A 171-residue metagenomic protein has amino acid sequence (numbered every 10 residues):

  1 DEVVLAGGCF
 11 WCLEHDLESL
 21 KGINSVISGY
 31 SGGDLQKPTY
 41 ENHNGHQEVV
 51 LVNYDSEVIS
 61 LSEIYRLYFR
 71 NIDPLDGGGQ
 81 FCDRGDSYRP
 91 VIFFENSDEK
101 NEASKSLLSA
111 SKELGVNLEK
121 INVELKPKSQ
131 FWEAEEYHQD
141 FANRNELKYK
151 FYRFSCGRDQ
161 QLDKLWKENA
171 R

Functional and structural regions predicted by a protein language model:
D1-R171: Flexible coil/turn and secondary-structure edge motifs
